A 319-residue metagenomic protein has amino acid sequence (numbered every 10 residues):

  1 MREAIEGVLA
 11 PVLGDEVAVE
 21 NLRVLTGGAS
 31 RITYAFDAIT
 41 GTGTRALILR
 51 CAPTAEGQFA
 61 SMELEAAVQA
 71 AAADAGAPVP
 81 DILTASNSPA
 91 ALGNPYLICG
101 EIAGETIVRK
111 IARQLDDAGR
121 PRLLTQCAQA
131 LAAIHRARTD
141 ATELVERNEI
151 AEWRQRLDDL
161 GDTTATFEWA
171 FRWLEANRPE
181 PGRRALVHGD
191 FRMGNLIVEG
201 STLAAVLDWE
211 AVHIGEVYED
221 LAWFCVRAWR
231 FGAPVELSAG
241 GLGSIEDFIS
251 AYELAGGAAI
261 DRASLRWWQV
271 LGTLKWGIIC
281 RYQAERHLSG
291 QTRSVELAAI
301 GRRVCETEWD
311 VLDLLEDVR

Functional and structural regions predicted by a protein language model:
M1-D15: Juxta-kinase regulatory segment immediately upstream of eukaryotic protein kinase catalytic domains
R23-R183: ATP-binding pocket architecture of kinase catalytic cores
R184-L186, A204: Conserved protein kinase catalytic-loop anchor
L186-H188, M193: Catalytic-loop of the protein kinase fold
L207-V212: Activation of the activation-loop gatekeeper triad in protein kinase-fold domains
D220-G257, L271-S289: Active-site activation/catalytic loop segments of kinase-like enzymes and analogous catalytic loops in related
A259-L271: All-alpha amphipathic helical-bundle segments outside canonical DNA-binding/catalytic cores that form hydrophobic
